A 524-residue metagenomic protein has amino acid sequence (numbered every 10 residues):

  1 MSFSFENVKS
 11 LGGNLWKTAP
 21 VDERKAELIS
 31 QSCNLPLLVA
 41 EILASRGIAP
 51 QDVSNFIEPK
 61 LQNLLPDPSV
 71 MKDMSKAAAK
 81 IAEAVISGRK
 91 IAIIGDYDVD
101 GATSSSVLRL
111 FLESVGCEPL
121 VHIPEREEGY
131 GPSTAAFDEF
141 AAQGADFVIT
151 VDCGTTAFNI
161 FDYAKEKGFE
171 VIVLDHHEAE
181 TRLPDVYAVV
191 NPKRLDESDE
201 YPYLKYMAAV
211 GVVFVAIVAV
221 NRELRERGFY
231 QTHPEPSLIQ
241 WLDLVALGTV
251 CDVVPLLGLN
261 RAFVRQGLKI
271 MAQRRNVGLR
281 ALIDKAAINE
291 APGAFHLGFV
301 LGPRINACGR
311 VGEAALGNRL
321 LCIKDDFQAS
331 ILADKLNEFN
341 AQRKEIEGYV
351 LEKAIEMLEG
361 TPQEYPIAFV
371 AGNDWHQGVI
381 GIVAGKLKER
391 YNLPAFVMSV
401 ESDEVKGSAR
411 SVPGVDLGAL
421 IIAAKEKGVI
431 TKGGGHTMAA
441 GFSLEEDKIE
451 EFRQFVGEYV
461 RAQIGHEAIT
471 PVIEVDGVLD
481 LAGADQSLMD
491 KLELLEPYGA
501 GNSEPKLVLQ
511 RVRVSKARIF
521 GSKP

Functional and structural regions predicted by a protein language model:
M1-K9, Q510: Acidic, low-complexity intrinsically disordered tails
L11, A19-D146, K167-G168, D185 (+2 more regions): Hydrophobic helix-and-loop "lid/oligomerization" segment in the mid-to-C-terminal part of catalytic domains
D138-Y206, V210-Y230, L257: Active-site cavity-forming subdomains of large catalytic enzyme subunits
I149, E446-R453, G457: Glycine-rich and small/hydrophobic secondary-structure elements
L420-A424, R453-V460: Short amphipathic alpha-helices in soluble, non-transmembrane regions that often serve as interface/regulatory elements
K427-T431, E458-G465: A common structural junction motif
V460-I473, G499: Intein/HINT protein-splicing elements and their conserved insertion hotspots or analogous self-processing inserts
I473-P524: Accessory interdomain/linker segments of ATP-dependent helicases and helicase-like nucleic-acid enzymes that mediate
